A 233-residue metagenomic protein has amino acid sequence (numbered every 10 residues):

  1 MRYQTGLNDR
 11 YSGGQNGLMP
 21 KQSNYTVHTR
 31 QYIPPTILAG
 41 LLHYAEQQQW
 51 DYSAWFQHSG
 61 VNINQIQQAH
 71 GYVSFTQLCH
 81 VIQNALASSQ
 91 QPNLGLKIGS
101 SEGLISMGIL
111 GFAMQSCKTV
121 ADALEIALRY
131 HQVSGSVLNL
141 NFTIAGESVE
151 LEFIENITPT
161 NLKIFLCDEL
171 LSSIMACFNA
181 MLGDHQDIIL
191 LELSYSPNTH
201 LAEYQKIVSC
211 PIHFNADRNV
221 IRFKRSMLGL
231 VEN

Functional and structural regions predicted by a protein language model:
M1-V149: N-terminal low-complexity or simple alpha-helical regulatory segments that function as activation/interaction modules
R2, G6, Y11-G14, C117-N233: Alpha-helical bundle regulatory/interaction domains
